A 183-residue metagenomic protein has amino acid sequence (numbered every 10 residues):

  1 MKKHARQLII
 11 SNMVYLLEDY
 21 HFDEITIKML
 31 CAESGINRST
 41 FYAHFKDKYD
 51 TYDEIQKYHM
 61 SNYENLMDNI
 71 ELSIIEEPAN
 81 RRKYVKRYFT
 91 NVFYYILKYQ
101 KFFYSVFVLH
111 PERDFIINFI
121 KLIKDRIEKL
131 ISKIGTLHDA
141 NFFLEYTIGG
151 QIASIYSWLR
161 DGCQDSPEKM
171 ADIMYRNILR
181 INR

Functional and structural regions predicted by a protein language model:
M1-L8: Short, Lys/Arg-enriched anionic-surface-contact patches
L8-Y15, D19, E33, D50-I70 (+2 more regions): Alpha-helical structural segments
Y15-F22, Y99-Q100, L130, I181: Basic, amphipathic alpha-helical hairpins
F22-Y49: Helix-turn-helix
D68-K98: Hydrophobic alpha-helical connector segments
T90-I120, Y156: Amphipathic alpha-helical segments used for helix-helix packing
H110-I134, H138-E145: Amphipathic alpha-helical packing segments from all-alpha helical-bundle domains
E128, G149, A153-R183: C-terminal peripheral helix-coil segments that are non-catalytic and often amphipathic
